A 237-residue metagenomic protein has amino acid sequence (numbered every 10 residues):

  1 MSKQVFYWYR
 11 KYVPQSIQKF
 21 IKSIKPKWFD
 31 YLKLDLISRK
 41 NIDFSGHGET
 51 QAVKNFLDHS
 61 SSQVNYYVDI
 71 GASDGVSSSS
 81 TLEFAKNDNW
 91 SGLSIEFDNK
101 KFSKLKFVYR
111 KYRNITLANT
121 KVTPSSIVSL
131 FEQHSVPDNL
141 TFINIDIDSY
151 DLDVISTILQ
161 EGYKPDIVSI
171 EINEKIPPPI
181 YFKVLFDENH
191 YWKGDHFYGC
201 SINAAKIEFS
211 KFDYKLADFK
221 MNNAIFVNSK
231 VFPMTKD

Functional and structural regions predicted by a protein language model:
M1-F44: Membrane-proximal basic amphipathic "stem/tether" segments
S2, G46-T50, S77, D98 (+4 more regions): A structural signal for well-ordered alpha-helical scaffolds and beta->alpha junctions
K3-Y7, Y31-D35, T50-F56, S78 (+2 more regions): Short charge-dense sequence patches
F20-S23, D35, F56, V108 (+2 more regions): Residues that form generic nucleotide/phosphate-binding pockets
K25-Y31, S79, S103-K106, P178-K183: Short amphipathic alpha-helical segments, especially helix-boundary/capping motifs
K40-Q133, D138, F142-I145, E174-I176: SAM cofactor-binding core of SAM-dependent methyltransferases, primarily the Rossmann-like beta-alpha-beta module
S80-S91, H134, D138-I145, S149-D237: Conserved acidic-Pro-Pro-aromatic motif
